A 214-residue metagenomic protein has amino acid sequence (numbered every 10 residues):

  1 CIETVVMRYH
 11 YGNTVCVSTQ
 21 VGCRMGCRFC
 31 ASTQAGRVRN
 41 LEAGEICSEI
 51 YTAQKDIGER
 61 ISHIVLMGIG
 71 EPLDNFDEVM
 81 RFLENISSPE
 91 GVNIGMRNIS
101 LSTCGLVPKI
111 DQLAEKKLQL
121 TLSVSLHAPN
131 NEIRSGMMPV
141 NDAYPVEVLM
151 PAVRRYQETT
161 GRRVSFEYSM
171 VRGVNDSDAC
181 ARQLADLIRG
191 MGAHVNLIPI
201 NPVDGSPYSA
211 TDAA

Functional and structural regions predicted by a protein language model:
C1-R8: Long amphipathic N-terminal alpha/beta scaffold segment
T4, V15-V17, L122-V124: Short beta-strand motif preference
R8-E45: Canonical Radical SAM [4Fe-4S] cluster-binding loop centered on the CxxxCxxC motif and its immediate flanking residues
Q34-H63: Conserved alpha-helical substructure of the radical SAM core
Q54-H63, G68-A213: Conserved AdoMet/S-adenosylmethionine-binding subsite of the radical SAM
